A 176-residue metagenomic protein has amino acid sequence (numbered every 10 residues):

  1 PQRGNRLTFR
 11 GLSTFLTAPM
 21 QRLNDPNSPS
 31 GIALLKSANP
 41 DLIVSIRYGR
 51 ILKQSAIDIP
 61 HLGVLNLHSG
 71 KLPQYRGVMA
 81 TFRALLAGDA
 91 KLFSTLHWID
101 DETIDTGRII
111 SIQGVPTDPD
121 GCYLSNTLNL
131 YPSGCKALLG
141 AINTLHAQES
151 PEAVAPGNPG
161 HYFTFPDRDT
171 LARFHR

Functional and structural regions predicted by a protein language model:
P1-R176: One-carbon transfer enzymes
